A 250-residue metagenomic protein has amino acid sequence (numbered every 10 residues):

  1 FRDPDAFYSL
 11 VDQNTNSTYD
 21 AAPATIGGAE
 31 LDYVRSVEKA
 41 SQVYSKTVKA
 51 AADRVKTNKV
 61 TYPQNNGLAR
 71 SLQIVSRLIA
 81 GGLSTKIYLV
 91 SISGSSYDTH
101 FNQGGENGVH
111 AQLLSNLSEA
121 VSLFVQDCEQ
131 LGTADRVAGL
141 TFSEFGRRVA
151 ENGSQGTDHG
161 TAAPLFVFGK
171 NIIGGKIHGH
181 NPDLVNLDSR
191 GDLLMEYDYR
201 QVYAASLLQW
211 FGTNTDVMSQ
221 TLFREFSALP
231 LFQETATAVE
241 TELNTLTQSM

Functional and structural regions predicted by a protein language model:
F1-L131, A150, P164-K170, K176-A236: Feature for exported/extracytoplasmic and membrane-associated proteins, marking the mature portion
T133-D135: Glycine-rich, charge-dense phosphate/pyrophosphate-binding loop(s) and the adjacent flexible "lid"/catalytic subdomain
V137-G146: Acidic/histidine-rich, metal-coordinating catalytic segments
H159-G160: Phosphate-handling catalytic cores of nucleic-acid transaction enzymes
A236-M250: RTX-like calcium-binding, glycine/aspartate-rich low-complexity repeat tracts
